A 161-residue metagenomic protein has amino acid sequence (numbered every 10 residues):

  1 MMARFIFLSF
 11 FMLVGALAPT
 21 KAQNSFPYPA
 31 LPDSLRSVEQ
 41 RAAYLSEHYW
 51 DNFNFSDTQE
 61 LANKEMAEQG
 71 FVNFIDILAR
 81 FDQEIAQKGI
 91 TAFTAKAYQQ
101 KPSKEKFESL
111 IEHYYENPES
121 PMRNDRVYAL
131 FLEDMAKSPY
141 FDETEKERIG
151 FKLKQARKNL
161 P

Functional and structural regions predicted by a protein language model:
M1-S25: Bacterial Sec-dependent N-terminal signal peptides
Q23-P161: Oxidative protein folding and maturation machinery
